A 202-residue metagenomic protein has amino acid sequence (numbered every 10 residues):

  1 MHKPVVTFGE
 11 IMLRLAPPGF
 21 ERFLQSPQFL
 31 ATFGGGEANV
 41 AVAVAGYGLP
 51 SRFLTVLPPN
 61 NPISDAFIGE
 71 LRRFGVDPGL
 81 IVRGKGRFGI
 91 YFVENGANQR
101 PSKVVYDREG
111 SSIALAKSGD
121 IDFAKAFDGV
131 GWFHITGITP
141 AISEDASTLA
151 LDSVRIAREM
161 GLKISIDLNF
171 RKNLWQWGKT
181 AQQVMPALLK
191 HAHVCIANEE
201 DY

Functional and structural regions predicted by a protein language model:
M1-V76, A116-S118: Glycine-rich phosphate/adenosyl-contacting loop at the front of the ribokinase-like
T7-F8, L80, Y106, S165-I166 (+1 more regions): General beta-strand structural signal in soluble alpha/beta enzymes
E10-M12, A97, E109-S111, I138-P140 (+2 more regions): Short glycine-rich anion-binding loops that position phosphate/pyrophosphate groups of nucleotides and phosphorylated
F20-F23, F67-G69, D120-I121, S147-A150 (+1 more regions): Short, glycine/charged-enriched secondary-structure capping and boundary segments
A38, G86, E199-E200: Alpha-helix N-cap/helix-start capping motif
P50-G137: Conserved N-terminal subdomain of the carbohydrate kinase-like
W132, I138-Y202: Conserved beta-alpha-beta core of the PfkB/ribokinase-like small-molecule kinase fold
